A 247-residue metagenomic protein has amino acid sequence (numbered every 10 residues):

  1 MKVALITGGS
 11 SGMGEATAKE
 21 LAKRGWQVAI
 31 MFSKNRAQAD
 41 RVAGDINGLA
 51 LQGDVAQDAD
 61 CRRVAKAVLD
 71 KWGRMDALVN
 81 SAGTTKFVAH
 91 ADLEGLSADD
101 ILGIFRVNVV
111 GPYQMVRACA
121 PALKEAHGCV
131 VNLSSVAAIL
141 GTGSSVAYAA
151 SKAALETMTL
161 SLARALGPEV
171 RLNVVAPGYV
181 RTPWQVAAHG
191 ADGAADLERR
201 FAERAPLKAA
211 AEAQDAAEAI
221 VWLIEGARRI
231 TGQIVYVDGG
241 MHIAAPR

Functional and structural regions predicted by a protein language model:
S10-S11: Conserved glycine-rich cofactor-binding loop
T85, H90, L140, R228-R247: Short C-terminal tail/terminal secondary-structure segment of NAD(P)H-dependent dehydrogenase/reductase domains
A89-L93, S97-L102, F201: Substrate-binding pocket helix/loop in short-chain dehydrogenase/reductase
V116, S151: Active-site helix of classical SDR
P121, A163-P168: Alpha-helical segment proximal to the catalytic Tyr-Lys
A122, A209-V237, H242: C-terminal substrate-recognition "lid" of short-chain dehydrogenase/reductases
S135: Residue(s) in the substrate-gating loop at a strand-loop-helix junction that position the organic substrate next
